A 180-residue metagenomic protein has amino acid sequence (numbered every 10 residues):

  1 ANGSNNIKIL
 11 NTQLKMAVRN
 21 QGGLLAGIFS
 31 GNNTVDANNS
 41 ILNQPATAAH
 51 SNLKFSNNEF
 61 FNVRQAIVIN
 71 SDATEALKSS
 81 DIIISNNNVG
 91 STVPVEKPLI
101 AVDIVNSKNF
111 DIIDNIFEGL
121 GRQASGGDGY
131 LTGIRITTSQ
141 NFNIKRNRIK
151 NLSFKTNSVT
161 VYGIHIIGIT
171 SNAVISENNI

Functional and structural regions predicted by a protein language model:
A1, Q21-H50, N62-A76, V93-V105 (+2 more regions): Extracellular beta-strand/beta-solenoid scaffold signature
G3-M16, D36-R64, K78-V93, K108-Q123 (+3 more regions): Right-handed parallel beta-helix
